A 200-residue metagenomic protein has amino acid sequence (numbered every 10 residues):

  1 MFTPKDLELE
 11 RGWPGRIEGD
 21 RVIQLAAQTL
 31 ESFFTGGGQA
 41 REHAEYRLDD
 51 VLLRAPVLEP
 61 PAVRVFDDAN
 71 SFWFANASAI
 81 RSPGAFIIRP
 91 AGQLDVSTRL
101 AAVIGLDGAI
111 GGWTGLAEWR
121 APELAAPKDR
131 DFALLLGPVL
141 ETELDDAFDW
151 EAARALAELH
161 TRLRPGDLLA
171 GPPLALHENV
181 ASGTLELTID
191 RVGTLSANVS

Functional and structural regions predicted by a protein language model:
M1-S71, D146, A152, T184-T188 (+1 more regions): N-terminal non-catalytic cap/leader segment that marks the start of a structured domain
E8-E10, D95, V180: Short solvent-exposed loop/turn micro-motifs enriched in small/polar/acidic residues
G12-G15, G84, G112, G137 (+2 more regions): Glycine-centered flexibility motif
A44-R47, W119-S200: Catalytic-pocket segment enriched in acidic/His residues
L52-A155, H160: Glycine-enriched loop-and-adjacent helix/strand subsegments that border the catalytic/binding cleft of enzyme cores
